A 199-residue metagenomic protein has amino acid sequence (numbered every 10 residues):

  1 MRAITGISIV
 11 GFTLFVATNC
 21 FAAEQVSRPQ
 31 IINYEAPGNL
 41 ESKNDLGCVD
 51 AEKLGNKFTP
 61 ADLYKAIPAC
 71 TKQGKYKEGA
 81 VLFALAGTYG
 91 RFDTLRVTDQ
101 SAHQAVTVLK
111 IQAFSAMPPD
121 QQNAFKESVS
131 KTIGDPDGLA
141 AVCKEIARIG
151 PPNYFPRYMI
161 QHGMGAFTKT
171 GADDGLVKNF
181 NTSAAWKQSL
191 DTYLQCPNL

Functional and structural regions predicted by a protein language model:
M1-T5: Positively charged n-region of N-terminal signal peptides that target proteins for export
I7-N19: Bacterial N-terminal signal peptides
A23-G55, D99-L199: Long, low-complexity, acidic Ser/Pro- and Gly-enriched intrinsically disordered regions in large eukaryotic
A66-P68: Conserved small-residue packing positions in alpha-helical repeats and bundles
Y76-R91: TPR/TPR-like (Sel1-like) alpha-helical repeat modules
Y89-Q100: Boundary/linker segments of alpha-helical solenoid repeat arrays
